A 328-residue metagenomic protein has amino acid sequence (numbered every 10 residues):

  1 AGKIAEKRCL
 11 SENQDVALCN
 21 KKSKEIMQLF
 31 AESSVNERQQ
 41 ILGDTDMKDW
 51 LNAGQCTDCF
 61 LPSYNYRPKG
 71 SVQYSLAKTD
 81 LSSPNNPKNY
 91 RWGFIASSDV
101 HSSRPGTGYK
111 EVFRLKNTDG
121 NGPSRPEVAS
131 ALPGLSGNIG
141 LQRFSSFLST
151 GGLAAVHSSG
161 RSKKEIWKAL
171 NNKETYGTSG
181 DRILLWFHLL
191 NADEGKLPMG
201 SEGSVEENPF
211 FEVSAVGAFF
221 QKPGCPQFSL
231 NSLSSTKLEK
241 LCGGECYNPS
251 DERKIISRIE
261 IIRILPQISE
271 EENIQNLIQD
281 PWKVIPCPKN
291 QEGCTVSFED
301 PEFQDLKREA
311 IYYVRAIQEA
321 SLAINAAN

Functional and structural regions predicted by a protein language model:
A1-N328: C-terminal functional module detector
